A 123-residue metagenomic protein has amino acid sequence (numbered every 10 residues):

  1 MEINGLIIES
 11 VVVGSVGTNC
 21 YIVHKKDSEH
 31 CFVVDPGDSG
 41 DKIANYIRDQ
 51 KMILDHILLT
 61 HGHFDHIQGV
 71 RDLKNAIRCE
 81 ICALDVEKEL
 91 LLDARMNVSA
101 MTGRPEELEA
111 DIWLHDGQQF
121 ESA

Functional and structural regions predicted by a protein language model:
E2-Q50: Conserved beta-strand hairpin/beta-sheet module of binuclear metal-dependent hydrolase folds, prominently
I3, S122-A123: Structural motif
S39-S122: Active-site HxH/HxHxD metal-binding segment of metal-dependent hydrolases
